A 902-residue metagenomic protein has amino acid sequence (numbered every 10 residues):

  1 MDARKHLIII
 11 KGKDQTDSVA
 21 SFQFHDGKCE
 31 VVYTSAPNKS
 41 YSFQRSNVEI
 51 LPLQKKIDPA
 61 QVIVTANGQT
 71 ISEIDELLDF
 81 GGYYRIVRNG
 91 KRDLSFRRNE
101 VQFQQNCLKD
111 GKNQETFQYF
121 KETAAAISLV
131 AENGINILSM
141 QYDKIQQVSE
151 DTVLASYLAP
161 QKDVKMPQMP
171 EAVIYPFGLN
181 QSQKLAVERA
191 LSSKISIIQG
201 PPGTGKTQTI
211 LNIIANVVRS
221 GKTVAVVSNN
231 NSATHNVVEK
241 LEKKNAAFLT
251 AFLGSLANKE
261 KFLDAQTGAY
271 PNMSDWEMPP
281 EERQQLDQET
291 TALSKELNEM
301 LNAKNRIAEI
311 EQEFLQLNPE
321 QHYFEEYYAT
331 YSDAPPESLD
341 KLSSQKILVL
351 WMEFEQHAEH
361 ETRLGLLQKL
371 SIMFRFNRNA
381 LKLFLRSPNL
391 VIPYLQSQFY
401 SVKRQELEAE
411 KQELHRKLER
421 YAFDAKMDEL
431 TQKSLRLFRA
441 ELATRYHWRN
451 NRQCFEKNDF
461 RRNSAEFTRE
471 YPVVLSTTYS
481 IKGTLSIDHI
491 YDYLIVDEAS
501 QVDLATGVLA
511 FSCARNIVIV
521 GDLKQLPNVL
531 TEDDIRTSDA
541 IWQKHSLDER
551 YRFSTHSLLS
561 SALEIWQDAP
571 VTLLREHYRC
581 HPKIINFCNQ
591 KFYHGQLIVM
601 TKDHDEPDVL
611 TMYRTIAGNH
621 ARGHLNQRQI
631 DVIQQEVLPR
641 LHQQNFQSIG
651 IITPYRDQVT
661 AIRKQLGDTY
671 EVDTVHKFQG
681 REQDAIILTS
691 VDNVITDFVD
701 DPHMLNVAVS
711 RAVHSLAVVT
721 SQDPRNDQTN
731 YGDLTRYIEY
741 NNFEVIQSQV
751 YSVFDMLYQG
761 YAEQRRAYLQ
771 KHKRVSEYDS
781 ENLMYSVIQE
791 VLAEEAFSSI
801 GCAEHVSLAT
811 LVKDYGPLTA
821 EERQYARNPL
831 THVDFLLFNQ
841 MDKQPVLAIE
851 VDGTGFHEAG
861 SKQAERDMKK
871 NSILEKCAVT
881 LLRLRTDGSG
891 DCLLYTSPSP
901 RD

Functional and structural regions predicted by a protein language model:
M1-P176, G268-E277, L350: Accessory, charged alpha-helical segments in nucleic-acid-processing enzymes
S72-E76, N89-K91, D163-W276, L339-L342 (+3 more regions): ASCE P-loop NTPase helicase motor core
Q114-G178, L348-I490: Conserved helicase NTPase catalytic core signature
D533-T572, D608, I695-S798: Helicase C-terminal subdomain and adjacent C-terminal extension
V599-I662: Conserved helicase/translocase motor-coupling segment
C802-L847: Active-site metal-binding core of divalent-cation-utilizing nuclease and nuclease-like domains
T831-L894: Basic, amphipathic alpha-helical patches used to engage nucleic acids or provide basic targeting signals, exemplified
Y895-D902: Conserved small/polar residues in nucleotide/adenosyl-binding loops
